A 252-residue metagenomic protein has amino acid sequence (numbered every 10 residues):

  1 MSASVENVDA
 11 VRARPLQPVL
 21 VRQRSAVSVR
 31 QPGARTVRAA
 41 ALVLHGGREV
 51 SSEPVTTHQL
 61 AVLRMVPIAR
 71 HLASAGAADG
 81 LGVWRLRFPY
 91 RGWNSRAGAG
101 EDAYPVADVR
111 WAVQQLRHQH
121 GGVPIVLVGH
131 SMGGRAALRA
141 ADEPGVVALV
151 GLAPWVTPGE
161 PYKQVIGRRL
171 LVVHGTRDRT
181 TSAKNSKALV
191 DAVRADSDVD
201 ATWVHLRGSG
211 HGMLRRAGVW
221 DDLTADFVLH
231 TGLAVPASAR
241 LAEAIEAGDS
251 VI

Functional and structural regions predicted by a protein language model:
A3-D9, Q17, Q31-H120: Serine-hydrolase catalytic machinery in alpha/beta-hydrolase-like enzymes
S4-V11, K187, S197-I252: C-terminal catalytic histidine-bearing segment of alpha/beta-hydrolase fold enzymes
H120-H130: Alpha/beta-hydrolase fold nucleophile elbow
L127-G129, L152, V173: Short beta-strand immediately N-terminal to the catalytic nucleophile in serine-hydrolase-like folds
G129-G133, A137: Gly/Ala-rich beta-loop-alpha elbow adjacent to hydrolase catalytic centers
G151-P158: Active-site nucleophile loop of the alpha/beta-hydrolase fold
I166, L171-D178: Short beta-strand/loop motif that positions the catalytic acidic residue of the alpha/beta-hydrolase fold
S182-A192: Short alpha-helix in the alpha/beta-hydrolase fold that links the catalytic acid
